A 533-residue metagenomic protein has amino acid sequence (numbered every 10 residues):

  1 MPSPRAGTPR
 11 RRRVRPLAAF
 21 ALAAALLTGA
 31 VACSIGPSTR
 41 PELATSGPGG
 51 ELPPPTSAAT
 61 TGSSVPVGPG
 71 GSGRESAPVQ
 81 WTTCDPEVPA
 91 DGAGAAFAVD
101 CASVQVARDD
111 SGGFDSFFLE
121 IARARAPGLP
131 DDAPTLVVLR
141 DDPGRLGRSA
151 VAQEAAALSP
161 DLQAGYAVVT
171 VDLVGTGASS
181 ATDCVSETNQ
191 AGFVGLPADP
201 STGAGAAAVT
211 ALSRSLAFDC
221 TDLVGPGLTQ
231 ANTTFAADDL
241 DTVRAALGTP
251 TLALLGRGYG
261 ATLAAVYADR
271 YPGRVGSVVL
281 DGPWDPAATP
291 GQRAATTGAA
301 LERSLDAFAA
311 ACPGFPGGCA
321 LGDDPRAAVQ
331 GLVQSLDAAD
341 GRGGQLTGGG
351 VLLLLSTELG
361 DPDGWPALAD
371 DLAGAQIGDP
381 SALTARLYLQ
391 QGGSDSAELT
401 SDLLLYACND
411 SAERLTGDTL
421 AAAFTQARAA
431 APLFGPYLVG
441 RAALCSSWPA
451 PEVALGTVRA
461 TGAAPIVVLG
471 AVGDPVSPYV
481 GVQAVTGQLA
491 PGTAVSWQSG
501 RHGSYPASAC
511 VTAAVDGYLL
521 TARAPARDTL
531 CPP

Functional and structural regions predicted by a protein language model:
M1-A24, L252-A253, G456: N-terminal export and membrane-targeting signals
P4-P16, G192-L196, S381-L389, T419-A422: Short, charged low-complexity linear segments at domain edges
T28-A32: C-terminal motif of bacterial Sec signal peptides marking the signal peptidase cleavage site
S34-P37: Bacterial signal peptide processing site
E42, W284-E302, D370-A373, P380-G393: Flexible "cap/lid" loop of the alpha/beta hydrolase fold
L43-G68: Post-signal peptide N-terminal segment of mature Sec-exported envelope proteins
V65-G350, L405-A407, S411-P533: Gly/Pro-rich cap/lid or specificity-loop segments adjacent to the active site
A311-L405: Alpha/beta-hydrolase-fold enzymes
